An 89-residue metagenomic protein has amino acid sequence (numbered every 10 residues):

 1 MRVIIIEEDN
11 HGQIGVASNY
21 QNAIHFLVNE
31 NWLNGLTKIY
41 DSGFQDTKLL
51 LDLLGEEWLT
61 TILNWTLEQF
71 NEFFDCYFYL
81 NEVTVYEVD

Functional and structural regions predicted by a protein language model:
M1-G12: Short aromatic-glycine-(Arg/Gly/Cys) micro-motifs in beta-strand/loop hairpins
I5-I6, H25, Y40, L63: Residues marking helix boundaries in flexible regions
N10-Q21: A short, exposed loop/beta-hairpin motif centered on an aromatic-Gly-Thr core
N19-I39: A short, charged, amphipathic alpha-helix used as a generic interaction element across diverse proteins
W32-D89: Short, mixed-charge low-complexity intrinsically disordered segments
